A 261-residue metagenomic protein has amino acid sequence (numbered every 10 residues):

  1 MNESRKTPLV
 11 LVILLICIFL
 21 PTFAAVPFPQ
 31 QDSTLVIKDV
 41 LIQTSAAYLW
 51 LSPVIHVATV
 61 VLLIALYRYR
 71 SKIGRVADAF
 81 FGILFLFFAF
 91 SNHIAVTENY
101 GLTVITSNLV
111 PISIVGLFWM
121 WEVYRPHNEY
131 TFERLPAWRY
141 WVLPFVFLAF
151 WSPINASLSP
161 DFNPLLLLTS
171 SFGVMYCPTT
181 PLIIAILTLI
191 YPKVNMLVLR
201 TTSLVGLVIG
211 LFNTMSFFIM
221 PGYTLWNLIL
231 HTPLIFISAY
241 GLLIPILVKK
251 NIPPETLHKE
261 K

Functional and structural regions predicted by a protein language model:
M1-E3, D32-T34, L62-I73, V123-P136 (+3 more regions): Juxtamembrane membrane-water interface segments of multi-pass membrane proteins, especially cytoplasmic-side
M1-G101: N-terminal topogenic module of multi-pass integral membrane proteins
V10-P21, L49-I64, V110-P126, Y176-I190 (+1 more regions): Hydrophobic cores of alpha-helical transmembrane segments in multi-pass inner/ER membrane proteins, independent
V10-T22, A79-S91, S107-R125, R134-S159 (+2 more regions): Alpha-helical transmembrane segments of multi-pass integral membrane proteins
F19, T180-K261: C-terminal transmembrane-bundle signature of multipass membrane proteins, characterized by strong activation on
A25-P29, F90-Y100, S152-P164, N213-Y223: Juxtamembrane "helix-exit" motif on the non-cytosolic side of transmembrane helices
K38-L51, N163-T180: Short aromatic-rich membrane-water interface segments that cap or initiate transmembrane helices in multi-pass membrane
E98-V110, F132-L135, N163-G173, Y223-P233: Non-cytosolic membrane-interface motifs at loop->transmembrane helix junctions
